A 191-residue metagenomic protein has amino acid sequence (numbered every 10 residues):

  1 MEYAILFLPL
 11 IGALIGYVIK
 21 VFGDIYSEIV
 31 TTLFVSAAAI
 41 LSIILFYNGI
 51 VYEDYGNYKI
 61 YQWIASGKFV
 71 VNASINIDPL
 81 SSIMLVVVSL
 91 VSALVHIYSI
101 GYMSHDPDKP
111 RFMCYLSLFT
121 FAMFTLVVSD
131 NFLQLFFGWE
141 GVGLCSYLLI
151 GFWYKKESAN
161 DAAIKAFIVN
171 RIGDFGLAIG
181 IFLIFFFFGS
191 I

Functional and structural regions predicted by a protein language model:
M1-I191: ...captures the hydrophobic TM-helix bundle architecture rather than a specific catalytic motif, and can also fire on
